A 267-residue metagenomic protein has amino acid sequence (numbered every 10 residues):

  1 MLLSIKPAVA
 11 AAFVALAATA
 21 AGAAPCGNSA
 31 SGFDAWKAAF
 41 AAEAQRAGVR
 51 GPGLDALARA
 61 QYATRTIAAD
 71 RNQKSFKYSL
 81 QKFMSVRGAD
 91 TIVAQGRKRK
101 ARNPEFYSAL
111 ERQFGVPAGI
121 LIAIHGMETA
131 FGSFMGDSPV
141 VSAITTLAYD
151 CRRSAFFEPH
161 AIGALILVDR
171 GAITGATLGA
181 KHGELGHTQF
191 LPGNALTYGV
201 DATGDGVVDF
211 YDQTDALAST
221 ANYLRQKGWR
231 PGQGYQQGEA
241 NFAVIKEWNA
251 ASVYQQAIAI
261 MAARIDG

Functional and structural regions predicted by a protein language model:
M1-A10: Bacterial N-terminal signal peptides that target proteins for export
V9-A12, G53: Terminal low-complexity, poorly structured segments
A15-A21: N-terminal signal peptide c-region/cleavage motif recognized by signal peptidases
G22-A30: Cleaved targeting-peptide boundary
S31-G51, D55: Mature N-terminal segment immediately following signal peptide/propeptide cleavage in secreted/periplasmic
V49-G267: Catalytic glycan-binding domains that act on GlcNAc-containing polysaccharides
